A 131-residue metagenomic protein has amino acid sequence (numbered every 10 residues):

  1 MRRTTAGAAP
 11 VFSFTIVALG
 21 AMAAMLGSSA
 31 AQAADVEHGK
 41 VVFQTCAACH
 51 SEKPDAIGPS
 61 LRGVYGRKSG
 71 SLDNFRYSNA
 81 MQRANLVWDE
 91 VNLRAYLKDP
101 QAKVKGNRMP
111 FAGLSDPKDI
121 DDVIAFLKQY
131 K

Functional and structural regions predicted by a protein language model:
M1-F12: N-terminal secretory signal peptides that target proteins for export/translocation
S13-G27: Bacterial N-terminal signal peptides
G27-A33: Sec/Tat signal peptide C-region and signal peptidase I cleavage site
A34-A56, L61: Sequence/structural segment immediately N-terminal to covalent heme-attachment motifs in c-type and related
E37, D55, R83, V87 (+1 more regions): Soluble non-cytosolic domains of exported or imported proteins
P59-N79, K98: Solvent-exposed helix-loop boundary motif
D73-R94: Short Fe-S-cluster ligation motifs
D89-K131: C-terminal capping alpha-helices of c-type cytochrome domains
